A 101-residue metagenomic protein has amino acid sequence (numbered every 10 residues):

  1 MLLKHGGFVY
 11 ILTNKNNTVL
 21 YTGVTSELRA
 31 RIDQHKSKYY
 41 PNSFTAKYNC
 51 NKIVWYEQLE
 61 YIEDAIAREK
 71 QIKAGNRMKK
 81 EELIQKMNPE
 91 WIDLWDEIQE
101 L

Functional and structural regions predicted by a protein language model:
M1-Y40, A46-Y56, I66-K70, L83 (+1 more regions): GIY-YIG nuclease catalytic motif and its immediate N-terminal context
L28, Y61-E63, R77: Residues at or immediately preceding the N-termini of alpha-helices
K73: Catalytic/regulatory signature loops of cyclic-dinucleotide turnover enzymes and related class III nucleotidyl cyclases
